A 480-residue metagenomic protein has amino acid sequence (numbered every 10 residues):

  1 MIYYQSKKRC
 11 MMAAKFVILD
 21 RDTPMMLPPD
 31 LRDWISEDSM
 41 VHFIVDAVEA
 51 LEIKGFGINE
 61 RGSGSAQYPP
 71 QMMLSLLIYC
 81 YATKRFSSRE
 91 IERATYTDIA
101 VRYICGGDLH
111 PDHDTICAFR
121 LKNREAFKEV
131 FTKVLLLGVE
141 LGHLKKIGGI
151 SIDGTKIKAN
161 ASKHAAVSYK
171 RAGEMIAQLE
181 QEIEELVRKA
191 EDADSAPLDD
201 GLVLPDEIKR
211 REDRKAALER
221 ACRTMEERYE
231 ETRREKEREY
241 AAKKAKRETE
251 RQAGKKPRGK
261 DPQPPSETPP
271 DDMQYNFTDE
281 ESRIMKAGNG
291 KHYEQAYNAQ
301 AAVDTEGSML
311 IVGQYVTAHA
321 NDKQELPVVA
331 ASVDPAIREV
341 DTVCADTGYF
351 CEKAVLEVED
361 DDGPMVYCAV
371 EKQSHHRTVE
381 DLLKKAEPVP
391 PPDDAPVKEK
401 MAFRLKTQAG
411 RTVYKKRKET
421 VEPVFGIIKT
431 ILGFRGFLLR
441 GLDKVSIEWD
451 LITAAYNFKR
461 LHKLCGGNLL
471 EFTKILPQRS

Functional and structural regions predicted by a protein language model:
M1-M11: Short, Lys/Arg-enriched N-terminal segments with co-localized hydrophobic residues within the first ~10-30 amino acids
A14, I18, L77, K84-T97 (+1 more regions): Anion-binding and metal-coordination hotspots
I18, L31-D38: N- or domain-start disorder-to-order transition segments that initiate the globular core
T23-P29: Short, contiguous pre-domain boundary segments
I35-I78, T83: Basic, short loop/linker segments at the boundary and entry of helix-turn-helix/winged-helix-like folds
Y103: Aromatic-lined, polymer-binding surfaces characteristic of secreted/periplasmic polysaccharide-degrading enzymes
